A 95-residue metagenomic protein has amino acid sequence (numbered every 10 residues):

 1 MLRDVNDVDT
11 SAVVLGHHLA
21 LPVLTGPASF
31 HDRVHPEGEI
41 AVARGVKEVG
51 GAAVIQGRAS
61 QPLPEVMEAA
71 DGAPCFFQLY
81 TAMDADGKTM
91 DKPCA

Functional and structural regions predicted by a protein language model:
M1-G16: An N-cap/entry alpha-helix motif that binds or orients negatively charged groups
D9-A12, P22, G26-P27, A59: Active-site microenvironments in enzyme catalytic cores
L15-H18, K47, M67-A70, A95: Solvent-exposed alpha-helices and their adjacent loops that cap or buttress functional pockets in soluble metabolic
L21-V23, V42-G51: A short, Lys/Arg-enriched amphipathic alpha-helix followed by its capping loop at the start of a domain
V23-G26, G51-I55, C75-L79: Hydrophobic faces of well-ordered beta-strands that scaffold small-molecule active sites in alpha/beta enzyme cores
A28-F30, R58, Y80-A82: Active-site beta-loop-alpha junctions enriched in small/polar residues
H35-E39, I55-A73, M83-K92: Active-site-adjacent beta->alpha loops and helix N-cap segments on the catalytic face of soluble alpha/beta enzymes
E48, E68, F77, T81: Glycine-rich loop-to-alpha-helix module at the N-terminal edge of alpha/beta enzyme cores
